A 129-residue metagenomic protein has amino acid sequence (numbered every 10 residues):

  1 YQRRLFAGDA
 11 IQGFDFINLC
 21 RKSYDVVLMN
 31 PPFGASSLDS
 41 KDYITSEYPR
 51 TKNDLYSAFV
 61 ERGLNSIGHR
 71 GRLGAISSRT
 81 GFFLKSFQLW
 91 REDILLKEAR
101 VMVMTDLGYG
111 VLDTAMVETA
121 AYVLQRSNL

Functional and structural regions predicted by a protein language model:
Y1-D9, F14-F16, V26: Basic, amphipathic N-terminal segments
N18-L129: Signature of N6-adenine DNA methyltransferases within the class I
